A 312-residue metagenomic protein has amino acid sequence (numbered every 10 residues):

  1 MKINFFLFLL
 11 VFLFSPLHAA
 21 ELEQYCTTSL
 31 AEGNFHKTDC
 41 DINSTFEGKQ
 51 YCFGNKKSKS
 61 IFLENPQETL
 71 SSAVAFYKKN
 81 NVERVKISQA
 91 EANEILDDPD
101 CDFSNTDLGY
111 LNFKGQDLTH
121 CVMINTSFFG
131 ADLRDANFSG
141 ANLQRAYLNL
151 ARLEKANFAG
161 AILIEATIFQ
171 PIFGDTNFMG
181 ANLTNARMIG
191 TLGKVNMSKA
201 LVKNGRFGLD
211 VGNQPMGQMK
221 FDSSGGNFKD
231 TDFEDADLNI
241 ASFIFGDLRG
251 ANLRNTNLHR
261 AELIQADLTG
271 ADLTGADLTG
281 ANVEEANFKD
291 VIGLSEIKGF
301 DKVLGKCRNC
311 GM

Functional and structural regions predicted by a protein language model:
N4-F14: Sec-dependent N-terminal signal peptides
L7, Q67, R308: Residue-level marker of positions within ordered structural domains that often coincide with functionally constrained
V11, A31, K194-V195: Intrinsically disordered, low-complexity boundary segments flanking structured domains
F14-H18, N309: Intrinsic disorder/low-complexity segments in short proteins, especially the signal peptide and propeptide regions
A19-F103, D107-Y110, D117, I124 (+2 more regions): Charged, low-complexity intrinsically disordered segments
R84-M312: Tandem repeat scaffolds
